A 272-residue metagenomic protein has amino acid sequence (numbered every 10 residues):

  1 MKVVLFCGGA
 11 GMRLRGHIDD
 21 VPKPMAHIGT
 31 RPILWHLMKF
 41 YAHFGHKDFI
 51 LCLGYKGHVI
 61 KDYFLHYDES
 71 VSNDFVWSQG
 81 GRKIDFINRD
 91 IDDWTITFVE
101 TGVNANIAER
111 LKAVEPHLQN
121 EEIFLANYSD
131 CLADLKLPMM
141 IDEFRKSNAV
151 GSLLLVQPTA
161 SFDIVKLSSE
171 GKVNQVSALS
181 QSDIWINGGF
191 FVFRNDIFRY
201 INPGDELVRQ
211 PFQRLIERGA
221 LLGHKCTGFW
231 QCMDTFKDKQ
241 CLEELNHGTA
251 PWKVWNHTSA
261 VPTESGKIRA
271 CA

Functional and structural regions predicted by a protein language model:
M1-Y67, F98, A272: N-terminal glycine-rich phosphate-binding loop and ensuing alpha1 helix
M25, I164-L167, G223: A structural signal for short hydrophobic beta-strand segments in well-ordered beta-sheet cores
I33-H36, R110-A113, P211: Well-ordered alpha-helical segments embedded in enzymatic catalytic cores
I60-S168: Conserved beta-loop-beta/alpha segment of the NTase-like Rossmann-fold superfamily that binds/positions NTPs
E122-L125, L132-R145, Q157-A160, K172-C271: Catalytic-core segments of class I nucleotidyltransferases/pyrophosphorylases that form NMP-activated intermediates
